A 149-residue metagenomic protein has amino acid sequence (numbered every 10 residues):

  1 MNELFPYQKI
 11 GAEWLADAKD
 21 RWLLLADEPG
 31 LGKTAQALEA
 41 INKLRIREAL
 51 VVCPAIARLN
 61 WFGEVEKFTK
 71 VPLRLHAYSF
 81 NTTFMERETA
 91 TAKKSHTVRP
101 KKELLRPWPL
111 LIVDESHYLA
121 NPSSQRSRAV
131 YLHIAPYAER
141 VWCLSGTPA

Functional and structural regions predicted by a protein language model:
M1-A138: SF2 helicase/translocase NTPase motor core, specifically the RecA-like lobe 1 inter-motif segment between Walker
V141: Short aromatic/hydrophobic "clamp" motif used to bind/position activated sugar donors
